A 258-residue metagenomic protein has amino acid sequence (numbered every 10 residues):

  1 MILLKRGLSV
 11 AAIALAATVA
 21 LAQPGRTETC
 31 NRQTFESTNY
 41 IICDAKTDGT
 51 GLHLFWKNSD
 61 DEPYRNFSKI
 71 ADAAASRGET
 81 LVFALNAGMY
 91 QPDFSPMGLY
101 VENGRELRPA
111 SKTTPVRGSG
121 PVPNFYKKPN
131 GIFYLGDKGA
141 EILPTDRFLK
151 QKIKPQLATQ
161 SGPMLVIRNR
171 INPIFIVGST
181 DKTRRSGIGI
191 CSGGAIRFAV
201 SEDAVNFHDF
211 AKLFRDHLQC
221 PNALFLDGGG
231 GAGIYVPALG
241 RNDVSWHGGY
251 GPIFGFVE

Functional and structural regions predicted by a protein language model:
M1-A11: Bacterial N-terminal signal peptides that target proteins for export
V10-V19: Bacterial N-terminal signal peptides
L21-N124: Zymogen propeptides
K57-E62, D146-Q151, S201-A204: Short, solvent-exposed aromatic-acidic interface loops
T80-L81, K128-G131, G162, R184-S186 (+2 more regions): Short, surface-exposed beta-edge/turn micro-motifs
S95-F175: Active-site-adjacent helix-turn-beta-strand microarchitecture at beta-sheet edges that either contains or buttresses
M97-T113, G118-S119, I174-A223, G231-E258: Conserved, well-ordered active-site substructure
